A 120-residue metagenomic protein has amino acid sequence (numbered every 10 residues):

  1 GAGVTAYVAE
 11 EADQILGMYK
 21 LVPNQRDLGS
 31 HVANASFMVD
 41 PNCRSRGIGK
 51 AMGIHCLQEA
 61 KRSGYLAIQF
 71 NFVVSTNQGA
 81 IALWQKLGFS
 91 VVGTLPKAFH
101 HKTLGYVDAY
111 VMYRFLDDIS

Functional and structural regions predicted by a protein language model:
G1-N42, G53, F115-D117: Acetyl-CoA-dependent GNAT
V4, V107-V111: Short hydrophobic/aromatic beta-strand or adjacent loop that forms the aromatic wall/cage of a ligand/substrate-binding
F37-N42, R46, V74-T76: Active-site acidic-Proline motif in GNAT/NAT acetyltransferases
R44, G53-K61, Q85: A conserved short alpha-helix in the GNAT/GCN5 acetyltransferase fold that borders and helps form the acetyl-CoA
G53, A60-V73: Conserved GNAT acetyl-CoA-binding A-motif
Q69-V73, Q85-G105: Conserved catalytic-core motifs of GNAT/GCN5-like acyltransferases
